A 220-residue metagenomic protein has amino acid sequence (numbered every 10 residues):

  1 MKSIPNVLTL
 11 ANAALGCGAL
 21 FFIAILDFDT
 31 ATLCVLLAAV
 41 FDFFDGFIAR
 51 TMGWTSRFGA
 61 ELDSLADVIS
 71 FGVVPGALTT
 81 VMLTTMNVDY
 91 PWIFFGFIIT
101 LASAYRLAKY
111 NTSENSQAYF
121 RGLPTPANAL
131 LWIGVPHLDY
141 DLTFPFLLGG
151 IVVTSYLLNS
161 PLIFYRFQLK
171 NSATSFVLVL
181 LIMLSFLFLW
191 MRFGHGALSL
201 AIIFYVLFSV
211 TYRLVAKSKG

Functional and structural regions predicted by a protein language model:
M1-F43, T174-S175, W190-G220: Topogenic membrane-insertion module of multi-pass membrane proteins
M1-V7, A60-L65, S113-R121, F164-T174: Short, amphipathic, aromatic/basic-enriched membrane-interface segments that mark the entry/exit of transmembrane
I4-T9, T51-A108: Multi-pass membrane catalytic core of lipid/isoprenoid biosynthesis enzymes
N12, G16-A19, V74-A77, I99 (+4 more regions): Helical transmembrane-bundle signal
A14, V40-I48, L65, I69: Active-site His/Glu-centered metal-binding helix of metallohydrolases
G18-C34, V73-F97, I133-L148, W190-G196: Helix-coil boundary and interhelical linker segments in multi-pass alpha-helical membrane proteins
G46-S56, A102-Q117, N159-F167, S209-S218: C-terminal ends of transmembrane helices
F120-G220: C-terminal membrane-associated helical module and adjoining short loops/tails
